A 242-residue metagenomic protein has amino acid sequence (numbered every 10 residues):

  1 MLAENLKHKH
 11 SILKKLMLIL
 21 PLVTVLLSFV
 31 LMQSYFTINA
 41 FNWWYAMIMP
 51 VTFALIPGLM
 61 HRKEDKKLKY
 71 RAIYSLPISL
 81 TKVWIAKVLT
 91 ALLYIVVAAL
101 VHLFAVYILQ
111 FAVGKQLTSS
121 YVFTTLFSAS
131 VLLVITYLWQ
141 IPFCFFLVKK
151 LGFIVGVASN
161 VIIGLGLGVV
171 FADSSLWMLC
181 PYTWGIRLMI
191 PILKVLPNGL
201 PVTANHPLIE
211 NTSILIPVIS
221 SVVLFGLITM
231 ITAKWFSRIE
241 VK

Functional and structural regions predicted by a protein language model:
M1-A46, T52, A204-K242: Hydrophobic alpha-helical transmembrane segments
L6, H10, T81-A98, H102: Alpha-helical transmembrane segments of multi-pass membrane proteins
L18-P21, K87-V88, I95, N160-V161: Residue-level recognition of transmembrane alpha-helices in multi-pass small-molecule transporters/permeases
T24-F53, T90-F153, P207-I214: Secretory targeting signals
Y35, V157, I163-I239: Terminal transmembrane helical anchor/hairpin motif
F53-P57, Q140-C144, P181, I228-T232: Hydrophobic/aromatic residues in alpha-helical transmembrane segments
M60-L93: Helix-loop-helix units of permease transmembrane domains in multi-pass membrane transporters, especially ABC
H61-Y74, L138-G168: Cytoplasmic juxtamembrane interface segments
